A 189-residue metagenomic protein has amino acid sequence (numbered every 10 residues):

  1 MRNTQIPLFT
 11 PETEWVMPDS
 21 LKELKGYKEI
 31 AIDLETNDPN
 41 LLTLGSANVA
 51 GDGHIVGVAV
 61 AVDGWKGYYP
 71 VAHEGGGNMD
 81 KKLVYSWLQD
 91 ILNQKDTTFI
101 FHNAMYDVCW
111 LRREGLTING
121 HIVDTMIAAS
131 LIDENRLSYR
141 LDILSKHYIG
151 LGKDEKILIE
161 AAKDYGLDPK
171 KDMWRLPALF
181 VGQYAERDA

Functional and structural regions predicted by a protein language model:
M1-L42, G51, V84: N-terminal accessory regions of nucleic-acid-interacting proteins
M1-P11, G53-A189: Active-site-proximal helix-loop-helix substrate-binding element of RNase H-like nuclease domains
